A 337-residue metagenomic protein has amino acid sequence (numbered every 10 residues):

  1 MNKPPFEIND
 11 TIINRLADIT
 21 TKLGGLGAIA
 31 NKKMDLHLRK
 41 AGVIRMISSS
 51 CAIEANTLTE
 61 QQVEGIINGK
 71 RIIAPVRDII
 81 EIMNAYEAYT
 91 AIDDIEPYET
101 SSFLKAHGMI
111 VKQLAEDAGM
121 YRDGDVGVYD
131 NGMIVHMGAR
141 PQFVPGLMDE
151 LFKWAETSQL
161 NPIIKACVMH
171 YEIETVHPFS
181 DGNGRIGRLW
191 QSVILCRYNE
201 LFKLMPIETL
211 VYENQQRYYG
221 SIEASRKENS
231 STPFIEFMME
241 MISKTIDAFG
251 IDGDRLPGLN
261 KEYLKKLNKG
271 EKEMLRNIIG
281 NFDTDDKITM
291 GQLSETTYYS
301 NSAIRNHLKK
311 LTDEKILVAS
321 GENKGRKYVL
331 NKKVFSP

Functional and structural regions predicted by a protein language model:
M1-P337: FIC/Doc superfamily catalytic core
